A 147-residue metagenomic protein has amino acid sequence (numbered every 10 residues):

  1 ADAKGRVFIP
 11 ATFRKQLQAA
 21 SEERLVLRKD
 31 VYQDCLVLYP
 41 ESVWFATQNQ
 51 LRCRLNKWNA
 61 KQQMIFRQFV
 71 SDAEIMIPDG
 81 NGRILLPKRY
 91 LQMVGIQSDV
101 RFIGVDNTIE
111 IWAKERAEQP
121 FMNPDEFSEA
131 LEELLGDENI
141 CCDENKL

Functional and structural regions predicted by a protein language model:
D2-C35, S42: A positional/architectural concept
G5-I9, L38, G82-L86, I109-I111: Short, structured motif recognition centered on aromatic/hydrophobic residues
A11, E41, G80, K88-Y90 (+1 more regions): Residues immediately flanking
Q18-R24, D30-V31, Q92-I109: Extended intrinsically disordered, low-complexity coil regions enriched in Ser, Thr, Gly, Ala and often Pro
Q33-W44, T108-A117: Short, basic amphipathic alpha-helical segments that act as recognition/interaction helices in nucleic-acid-binding
E41-I75: Helix-adjacent hinge/juxtasegments
E74-Q97: Beta-rich strand-turn-strand
K114-L147: Short, Lys/Arg-rich amphipathic alpha-helical interaction segments that bind nucleic acids or acidic protein surfaces
